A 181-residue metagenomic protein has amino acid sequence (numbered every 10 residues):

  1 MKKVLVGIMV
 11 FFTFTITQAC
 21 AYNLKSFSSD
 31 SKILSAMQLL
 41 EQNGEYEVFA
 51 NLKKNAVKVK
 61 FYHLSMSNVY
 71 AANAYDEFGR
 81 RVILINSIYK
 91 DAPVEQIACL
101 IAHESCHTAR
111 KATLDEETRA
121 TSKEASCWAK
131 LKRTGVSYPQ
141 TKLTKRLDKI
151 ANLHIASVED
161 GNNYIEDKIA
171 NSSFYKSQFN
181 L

Functional and structural regions predicted by a protein language model:
V4-T13: Sec-dependent N-terminal signal peptides
L5, A156-L181: Pan-zinc metallopeptidase signature
F14-Q18: N-terminal signal peptide c-region/cleavage motif recognized by signal peptidases
C20-R81, K90: Auxiliary, metal-adjacent structural segments of Zn-dependent hydrolase domains
S26, D30, K90-C99, T113-E117: Solvent-exposed, acidic/flexible segments
L34-M37, A102, E117, T121-E124: Extracytoplasmic/secreted envelope proteins and their assembly/folding machinery, especially bacterial periplasmic
C99-K111: Active-site recognition of the HExxH zinc-binding catalytic motif
A112-I150: Post-HExxH zinc-binding segment in Zn-dependent metallohydrolases
